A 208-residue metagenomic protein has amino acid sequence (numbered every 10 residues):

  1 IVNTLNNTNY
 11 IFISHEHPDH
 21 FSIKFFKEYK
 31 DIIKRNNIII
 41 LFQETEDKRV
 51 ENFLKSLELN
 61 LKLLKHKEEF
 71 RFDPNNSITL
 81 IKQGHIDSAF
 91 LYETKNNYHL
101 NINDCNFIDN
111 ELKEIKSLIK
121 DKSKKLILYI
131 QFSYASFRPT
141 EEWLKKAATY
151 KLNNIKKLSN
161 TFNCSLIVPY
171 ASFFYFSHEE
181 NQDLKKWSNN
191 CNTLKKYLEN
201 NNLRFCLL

Functional and structural regions predicted by a protein language model:
I1-N6, L63-I130: Core dinuclear metal-dependent hydrolase active-site scaffold
V2-F42, S117-E142: Active-site metal-binding motif and surrounding structural segment of the metallo-beta-lactamase
E16-F21, D47-V50, E68-R71, I86-D87 (+3 more regions): Active-site environment of divalent metal-dependent phosphoester hydrolases
S22-I32, R49-F53, H178-L184: Metal-dependent catalytic neighborhoods of phosphoester/phosphodiester hydrolases
K24-Y29, F53, E111-S117, L158: A short acidic, amphipathic alpha-helical/loop segment
N36-D47, S165-V168: Short internal beta-strands
K55-P74, D121-K122, E141-K145, Y150-L208: Binuclear metal-ion centers of metallo-dependent hydrolases, dominated by the metallo-beta-lactamase
I102-K113, T140-L152: Active-site glycine- and acidic-residue-rich loops that bind and position anionic ligands or nucleotide-like cofactors
